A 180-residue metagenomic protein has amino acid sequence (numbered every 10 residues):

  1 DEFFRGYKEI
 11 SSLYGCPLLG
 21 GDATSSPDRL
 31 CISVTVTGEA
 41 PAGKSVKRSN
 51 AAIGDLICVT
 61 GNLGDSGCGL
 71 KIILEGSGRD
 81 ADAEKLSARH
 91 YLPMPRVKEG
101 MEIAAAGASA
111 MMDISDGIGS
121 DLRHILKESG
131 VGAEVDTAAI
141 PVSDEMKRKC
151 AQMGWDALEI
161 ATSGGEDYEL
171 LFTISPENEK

Functional and structural regions predicted by a protein language model:
E2-L19, T24-I32, T37, A105 (+1 more regions): Glycine-/charge-enriched secondary-structure boundary and capping motifs
F3-G6, S33-A42, I72-A81: A glycine- and small-aliphatic-rich helix-loop capping segment at beta-alpha/alpha-beta transitions that lines
F4, C31-V34, A51-T60, G64-G67 (+4 more regions): Hydrophobic, well-ordered secondary-structure segments
I10, P27, G43, L56-C58 (+3 more regions): Hydrophobic alpha-helical segments and their boundary regions
L19-G21, S25-L30, P41-K44, T60 (+1 more regions): Short, well-ordered, mixed-charge alpha-helical segments that flank or form enzyme active sites
A42-K47, D80, G130-D136: Phosphate-handling active-site elements
V46-E102: Short, acidic (Asp/Glu-rich) active-site segment that either coordinates a divalent metal cofactor
L86-P93, S109-A110, L158-I160: Short pre-catalytic strand/loop immediately N-terminal to key active-site residues, enriched for Gly-Thr
